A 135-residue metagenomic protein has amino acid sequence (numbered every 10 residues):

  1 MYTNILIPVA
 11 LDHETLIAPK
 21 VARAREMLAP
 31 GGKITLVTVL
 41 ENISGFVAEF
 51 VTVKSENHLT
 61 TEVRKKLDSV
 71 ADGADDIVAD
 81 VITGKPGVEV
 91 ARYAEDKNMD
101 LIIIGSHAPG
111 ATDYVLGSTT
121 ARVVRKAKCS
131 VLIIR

Functional and structural regions predicted by a protein language model:
T3-F50: Small/aliphatic-rich secondary-structure junction motif
L28-A29, A71-D75, K128: Short conserved AdoMet
T35-V37, V78-I82, L132: General small-molecule cofactor/ligand-binding pocket signal
V53-K65: A short acidic, glycine-rich active-site loop that binds or catalyzes chemistry on phosphate/adenosine moieties
A71-I102, P109: Structural beta-alpha unit
I104-R125: Glycine-rich, Arg-bearing micro-motifs that act as flexible, cationic patches
K126-R135: Short, flexible loop segments at boundaries between secondary-structure elements
